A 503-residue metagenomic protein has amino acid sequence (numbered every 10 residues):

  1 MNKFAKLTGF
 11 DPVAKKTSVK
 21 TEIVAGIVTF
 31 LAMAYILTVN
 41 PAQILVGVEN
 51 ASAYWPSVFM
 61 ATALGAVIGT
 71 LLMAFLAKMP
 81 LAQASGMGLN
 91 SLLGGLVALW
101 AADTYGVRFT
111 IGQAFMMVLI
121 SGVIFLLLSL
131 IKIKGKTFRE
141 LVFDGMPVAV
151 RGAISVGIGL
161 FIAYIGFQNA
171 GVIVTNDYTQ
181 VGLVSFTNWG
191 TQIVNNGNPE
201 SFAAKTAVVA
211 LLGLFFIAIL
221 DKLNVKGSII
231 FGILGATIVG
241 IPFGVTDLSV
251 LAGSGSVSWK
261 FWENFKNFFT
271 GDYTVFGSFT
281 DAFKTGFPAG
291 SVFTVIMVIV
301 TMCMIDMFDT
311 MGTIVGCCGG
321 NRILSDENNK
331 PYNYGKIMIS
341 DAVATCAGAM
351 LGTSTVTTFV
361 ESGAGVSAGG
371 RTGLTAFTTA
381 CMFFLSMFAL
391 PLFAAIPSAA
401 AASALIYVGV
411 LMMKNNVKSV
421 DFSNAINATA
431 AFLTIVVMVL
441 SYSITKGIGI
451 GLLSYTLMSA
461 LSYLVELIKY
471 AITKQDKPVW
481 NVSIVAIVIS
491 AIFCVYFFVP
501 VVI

Functional and structural regions predicted by a protein language model:
M1-F59, V184-G190, V194-P199, I233-G335 (+2 more regions): Helix-loop-helix hairpins and the membrane-proximal interhelical loops of multi-pass alpha-helical transport proteins
N2-N40, G65-A66, G86-G95, L99-I158 (+1 more regions): Helix-loop-helix junctions within the multi-pass membrane cores of secondary transporters/permeases
P41, L45, K78-A82, D103 (+9 more regions): Transmembrane helix-loop junctions in multipass membrane proteins, especially transporters and channels
I44-S57, V97-Q113, A289-V295, P397 (+1 more regions): Helix-coil boundary and interhelical linker segments in multi-pass alpha-helical membrane proteins
A51-G86, N90-A98: Active-site cofactor/substrate anionic-group-binding motifs, chiefly glycine- and Lys/Arg-rich phosphate-binding loops
G69-L81, A218-N224, T301-D309, D341-L351 (+3 more regions): Transmembrane alpha-helix interface/packing and boundary motifs in multi-pass membrane proteins, characterized by
I111-I238, F377-I503: Membrane-embedded alpha-helical modules
